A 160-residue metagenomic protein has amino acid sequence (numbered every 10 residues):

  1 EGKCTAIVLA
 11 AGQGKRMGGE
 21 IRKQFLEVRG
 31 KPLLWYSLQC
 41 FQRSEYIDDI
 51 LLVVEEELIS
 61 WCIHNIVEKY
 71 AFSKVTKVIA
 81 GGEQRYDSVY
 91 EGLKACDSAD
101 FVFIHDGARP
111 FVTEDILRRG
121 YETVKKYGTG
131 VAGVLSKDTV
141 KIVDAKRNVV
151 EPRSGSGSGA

Functional and structural regions predicted by a protein language model:
G2-I59: N-terminal glycine-rich phosphate-binding loop and ensuing alpha1 helix
V8, L34, G92, H105-D106 (+1 more regions): Residue-level signal for inorganic ion chemistry
M17, C62-I66, G120: Hydrophobic packing residues within well-ordered alpha-helices of enzyme cores
W35-A99: Conserved N-terminal catalytic core of the sugar/cofactor nucleotidyltransferase
F101-F103: Short aromatic/hydrophobic "clamp" motif used to bind/position activated sugar donors
G107-F111: Acidic metal-phosphate-binding loop of nucleotide-sugar-dependent transferases
V112-A160: Conserved core of the sugar-phosphate nucleotidyltransferase
